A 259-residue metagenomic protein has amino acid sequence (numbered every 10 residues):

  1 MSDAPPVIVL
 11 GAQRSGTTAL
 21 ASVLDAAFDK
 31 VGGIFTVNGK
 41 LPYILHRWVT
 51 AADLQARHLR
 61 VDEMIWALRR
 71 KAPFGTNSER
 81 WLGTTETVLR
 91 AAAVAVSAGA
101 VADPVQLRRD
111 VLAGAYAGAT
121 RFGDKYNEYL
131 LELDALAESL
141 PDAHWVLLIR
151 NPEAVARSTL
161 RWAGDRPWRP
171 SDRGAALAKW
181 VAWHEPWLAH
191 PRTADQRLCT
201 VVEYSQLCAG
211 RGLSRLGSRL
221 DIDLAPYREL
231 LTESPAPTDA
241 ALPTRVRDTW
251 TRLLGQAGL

Functional and structural regions predicted by a protein language model:
M1-Q13, L160-A163, P167-R169, H184-R197 (+1 more regions): PAPS-dependent sulfotransferases, especially Golgi type II membrane carbohydrate sulfotransferases
G11-A21: Glycine-rich phosphate-binding P-loop
S22-D29, E138: Short, well-ordered alpha-helices that flank and scaffold nucleotide-derived cofactor binding pockets
A26-D124: PAPS-dependent sulfation machinery
I34, A143, R197-C199: Short, conserved active-site loop motifs that form the nucleotide-linked donor/cofactor pocket
A100-G114, L130-L131, S139, I149-I222: PAPS-dependent sulfotransferase catalytic domain
R121-K125, T200-E203: Short catalytic-loop micro-motif centered on adjacent basic/acidic residues
